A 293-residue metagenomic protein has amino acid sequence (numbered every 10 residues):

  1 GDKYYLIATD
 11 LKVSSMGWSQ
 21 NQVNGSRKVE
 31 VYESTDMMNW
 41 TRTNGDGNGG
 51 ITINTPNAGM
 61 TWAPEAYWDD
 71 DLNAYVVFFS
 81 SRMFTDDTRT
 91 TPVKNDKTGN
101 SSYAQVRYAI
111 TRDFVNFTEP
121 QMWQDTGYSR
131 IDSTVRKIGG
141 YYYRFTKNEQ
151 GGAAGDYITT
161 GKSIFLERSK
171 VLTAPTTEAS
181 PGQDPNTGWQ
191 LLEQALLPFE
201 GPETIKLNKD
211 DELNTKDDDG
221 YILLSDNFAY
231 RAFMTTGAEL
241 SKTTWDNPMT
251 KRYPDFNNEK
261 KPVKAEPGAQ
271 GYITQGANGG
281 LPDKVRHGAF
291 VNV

Functional and structural regions predicted by a protein language model:
G1-V293: Carbohydrate-active catalytic/glycan-binding domains of CAZyme proteins, especially the secreted or lumenal ectodomains
